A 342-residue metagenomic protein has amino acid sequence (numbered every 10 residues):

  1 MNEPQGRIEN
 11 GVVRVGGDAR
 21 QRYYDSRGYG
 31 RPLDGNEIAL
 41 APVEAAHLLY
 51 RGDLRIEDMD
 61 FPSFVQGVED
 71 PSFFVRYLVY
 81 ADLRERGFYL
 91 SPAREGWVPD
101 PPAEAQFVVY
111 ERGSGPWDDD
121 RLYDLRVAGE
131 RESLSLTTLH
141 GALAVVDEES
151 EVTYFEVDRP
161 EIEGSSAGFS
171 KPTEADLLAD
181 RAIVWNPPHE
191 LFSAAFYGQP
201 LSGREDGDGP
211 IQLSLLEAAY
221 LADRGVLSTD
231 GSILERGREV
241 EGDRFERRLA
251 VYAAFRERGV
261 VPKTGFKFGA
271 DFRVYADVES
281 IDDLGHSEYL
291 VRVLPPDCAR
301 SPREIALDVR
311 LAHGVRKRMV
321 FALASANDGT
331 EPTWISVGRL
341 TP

Functional and structural regions predicted by a protein language model:
M1-P342: Long Lys/Arg-rich low-complexity intrinsically disordered regions in nucleic-acid-associated proteins
